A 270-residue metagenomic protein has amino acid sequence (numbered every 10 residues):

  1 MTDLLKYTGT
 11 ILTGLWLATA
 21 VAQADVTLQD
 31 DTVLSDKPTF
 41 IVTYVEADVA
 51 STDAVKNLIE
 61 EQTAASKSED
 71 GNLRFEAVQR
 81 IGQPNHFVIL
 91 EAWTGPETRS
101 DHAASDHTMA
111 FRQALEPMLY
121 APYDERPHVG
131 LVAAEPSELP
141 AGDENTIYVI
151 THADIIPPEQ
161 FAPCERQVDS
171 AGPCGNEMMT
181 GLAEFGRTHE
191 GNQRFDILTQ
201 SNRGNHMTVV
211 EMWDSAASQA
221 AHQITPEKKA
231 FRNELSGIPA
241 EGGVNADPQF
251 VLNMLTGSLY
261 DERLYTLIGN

Functional and structural regions predicted by a protein language model:
M1-K6: Positively charged n-region of N-terminal signal peptides that target proteins for export
T8-A20: Bacterial N-terminal signal peptides
V26-L34, A64-R74, A92-R126, R187-Q193 (+1 more regions): An amphipathic, aromatic/His-enriched active-site/gating alpha helix that lines ligand/cofactor pockets
Q29-T32, E60-V88, T180-T208: Short, glycine- and small/hydrophobic-rich beta-strand elements in well-ordered beta-sheets
P38-E46, E76-A103, N145-D154, R194-E227: Short, well-ordered beta-strand segments in beta-rich or mixed alpha/beta enzyme and ligand-binding folds
S51-N72, H107-A110, E159-R194, E227-F231: Short amphipathic alpha-helical segments
V78, R126-P136, L198, Q249-N270: Flexible, low-complexity linkers/stalks enriched in Thr/Pro that connect modular domains
P117, A121-P163, C174: Surface-exposed beta-loop interaction hotspot
